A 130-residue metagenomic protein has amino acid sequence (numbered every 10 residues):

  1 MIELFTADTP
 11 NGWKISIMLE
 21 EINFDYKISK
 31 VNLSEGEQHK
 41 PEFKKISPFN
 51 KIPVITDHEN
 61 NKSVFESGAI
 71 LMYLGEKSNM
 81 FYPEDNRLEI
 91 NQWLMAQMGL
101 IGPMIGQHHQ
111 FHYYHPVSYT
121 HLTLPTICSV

Functional and structural regions predicted by a protein language model:
M1-S118: GST-like domain detector, emphasizing the conserved glutathione-binding G-site in the N-terminal thioredoxin-like
H121-V130: Single conserved hydrophobic/aromatic residue that forms the stacking wall/gate of nucleotide- or nucleobase-binding
